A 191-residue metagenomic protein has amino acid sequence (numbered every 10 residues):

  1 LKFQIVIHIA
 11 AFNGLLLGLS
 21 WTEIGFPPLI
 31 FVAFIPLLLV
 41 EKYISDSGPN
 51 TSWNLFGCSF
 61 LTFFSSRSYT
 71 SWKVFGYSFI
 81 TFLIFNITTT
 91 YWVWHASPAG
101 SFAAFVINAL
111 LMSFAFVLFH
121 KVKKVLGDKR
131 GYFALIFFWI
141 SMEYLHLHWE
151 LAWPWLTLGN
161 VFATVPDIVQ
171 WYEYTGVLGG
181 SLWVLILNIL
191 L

Functional and structural regions predicted by a protein language model:
L1-L191: Membrane-embedded alpha-helical bundles of multi-pass enzymes that act on lipidic or dolichyl-linked glycan substrates
